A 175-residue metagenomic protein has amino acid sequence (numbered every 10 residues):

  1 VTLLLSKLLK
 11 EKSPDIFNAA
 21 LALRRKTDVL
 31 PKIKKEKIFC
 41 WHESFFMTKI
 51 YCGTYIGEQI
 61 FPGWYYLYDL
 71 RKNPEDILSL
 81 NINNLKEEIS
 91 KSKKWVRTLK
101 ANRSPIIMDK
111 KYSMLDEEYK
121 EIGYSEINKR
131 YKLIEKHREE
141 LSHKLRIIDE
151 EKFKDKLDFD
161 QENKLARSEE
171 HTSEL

Functional and structural regions predicted by a protein language model:
V1-R25: Acidic, Mg2+-coordinating catalytic module of metal-dependent nucleases/exonucleases that use a two-metal-ion mechanism
P14-F17, D28, K32, R146 (+1 more regions): Residue-level signal for secondary-structure boundary elements
A20-F45: Short, surface-exposed recognition loops and adjoining beta-strand edges that mediate ligand/DNA contacts, enriched
I38-I148: A conserved active-site cap/scaffold subdomain adjacent to cofactor or substrate pockets
I147, E151-S168: Charge-dense, low-complexity intrinsically disordered regions
H171-L175: Conserved small/polar residues in nucleotide/adenosyl-binding loops
